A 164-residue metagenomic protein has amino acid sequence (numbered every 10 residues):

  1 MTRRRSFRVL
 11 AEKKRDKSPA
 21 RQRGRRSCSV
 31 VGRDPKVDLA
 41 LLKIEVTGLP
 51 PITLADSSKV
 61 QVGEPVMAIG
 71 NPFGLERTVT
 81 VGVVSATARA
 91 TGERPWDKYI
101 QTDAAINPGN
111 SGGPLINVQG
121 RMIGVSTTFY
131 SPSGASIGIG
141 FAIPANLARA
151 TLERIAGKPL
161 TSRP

Functional and structural regions predicted by a protein language model:
M1-P164: Serine-dependent protease modules
